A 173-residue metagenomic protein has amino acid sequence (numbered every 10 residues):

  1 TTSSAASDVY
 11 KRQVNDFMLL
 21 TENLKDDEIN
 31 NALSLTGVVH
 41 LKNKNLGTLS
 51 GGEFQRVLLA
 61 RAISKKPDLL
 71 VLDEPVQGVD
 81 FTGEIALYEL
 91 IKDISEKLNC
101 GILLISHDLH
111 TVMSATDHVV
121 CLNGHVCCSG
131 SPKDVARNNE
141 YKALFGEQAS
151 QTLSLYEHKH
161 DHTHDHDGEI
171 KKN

Functional and structural regions predicted by a protein language model:
T1-A6, Y10: Single conserved hydrophobic/aromatic residue that forms the stacking wall/gate of nucleotide- or nucleobase-binding
K25-L41: Conserved ABC ATPase "signature" region
N45-L49, E53: Conserved ABC ATPase signature
L70-E74: Catalytic Walker B motif of ABC-type/P-loop ATPase nucleotide-binding domains
S106-H107: H-loop/switch region of ABC-family ATPase nucleotide-binding domains
V119-S131: H-loop (His-switch) and adjacent beta-strand-loop-beta switch element of ABC-type ATPase nucleotide-binding domains
R137, F145-N173: ABC ATPase nucleotide-binding domains
